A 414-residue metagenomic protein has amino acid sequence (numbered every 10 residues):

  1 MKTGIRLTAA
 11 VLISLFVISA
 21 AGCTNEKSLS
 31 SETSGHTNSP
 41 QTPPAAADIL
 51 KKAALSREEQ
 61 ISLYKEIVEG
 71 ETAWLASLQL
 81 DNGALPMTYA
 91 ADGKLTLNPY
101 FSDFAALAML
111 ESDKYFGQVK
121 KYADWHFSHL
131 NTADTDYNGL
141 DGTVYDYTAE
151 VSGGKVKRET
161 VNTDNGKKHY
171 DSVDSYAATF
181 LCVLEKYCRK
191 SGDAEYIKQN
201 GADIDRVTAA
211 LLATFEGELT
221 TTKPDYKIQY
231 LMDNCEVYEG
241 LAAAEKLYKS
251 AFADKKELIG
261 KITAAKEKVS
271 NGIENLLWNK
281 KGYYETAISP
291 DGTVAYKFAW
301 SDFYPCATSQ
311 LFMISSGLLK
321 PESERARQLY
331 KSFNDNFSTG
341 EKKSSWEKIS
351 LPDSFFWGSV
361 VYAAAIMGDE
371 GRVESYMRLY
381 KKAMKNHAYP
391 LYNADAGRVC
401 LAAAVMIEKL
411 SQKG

Functional and structural regions predicted by a protein language model:
M1-A9: Bacterial N-terminal signal peptides that target proteins for export
L12, F16-V17: Hydrophobic core
I18-H36: Sec-dependent signal peptide cleavage junction
G35, S39-F104, E111-K157, D205 (+3 more regions): Low-complexity, Ser/Thr/Pro/Gly-enriched N-terminal "stalk/linker" regions
A46-I61, F101-F116, H169, A178-Y196 (+4 more regions): Well-ordered alpha-helical scaffold segments within catalytic/enzyme domains
S62-T72, L80, A84-T88, G93-Y100 (+7 more regions): Extended ligand-binding clefts on enzyme/binding-domain cores
E66, N98-F104, A108, S112-G117 (+3 more regions): Active-site core of glycosidic bond-cleaving carbohydrate-active enzymes
G93-L211, L231-N234, V373, M377 (+2 more regions): Aromatic-rich carbohydrate-recognition surfaces in CAZymes
